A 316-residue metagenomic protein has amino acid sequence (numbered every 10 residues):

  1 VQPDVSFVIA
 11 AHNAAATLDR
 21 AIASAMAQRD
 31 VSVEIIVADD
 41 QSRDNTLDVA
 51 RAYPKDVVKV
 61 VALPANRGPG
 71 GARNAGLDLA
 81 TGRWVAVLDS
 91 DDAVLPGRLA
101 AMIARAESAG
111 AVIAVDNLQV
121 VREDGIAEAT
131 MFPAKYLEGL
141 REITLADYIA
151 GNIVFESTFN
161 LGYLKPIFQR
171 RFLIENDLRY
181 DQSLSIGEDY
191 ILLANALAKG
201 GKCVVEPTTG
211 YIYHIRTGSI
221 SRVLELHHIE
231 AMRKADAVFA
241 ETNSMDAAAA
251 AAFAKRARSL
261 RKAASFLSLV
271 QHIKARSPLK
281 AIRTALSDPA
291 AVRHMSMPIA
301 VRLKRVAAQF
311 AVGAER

Functional and structural regions predicted by a protein language model:
V1-H227, F310: Nucleotide-sugar donor-binding/catalytic module of glycosyltransferases that assemble extracellular/cell-envelope
I191, A198, C203-R316: C-terminal subregions of glycosyltransferases and related glycan-biosynthesis enzymes
